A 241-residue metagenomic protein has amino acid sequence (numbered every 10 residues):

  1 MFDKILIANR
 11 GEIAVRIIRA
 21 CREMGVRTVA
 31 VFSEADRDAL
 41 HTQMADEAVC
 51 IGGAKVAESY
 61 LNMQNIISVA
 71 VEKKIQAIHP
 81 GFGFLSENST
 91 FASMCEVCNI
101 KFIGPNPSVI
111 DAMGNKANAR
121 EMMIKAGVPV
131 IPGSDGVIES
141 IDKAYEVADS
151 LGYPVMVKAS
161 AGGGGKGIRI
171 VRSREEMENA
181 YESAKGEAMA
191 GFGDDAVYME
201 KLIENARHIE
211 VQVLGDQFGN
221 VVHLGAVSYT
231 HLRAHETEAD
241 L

Functional and structural regions predicted by a protein language model:
M1-R233: N-terminal beta-alpha lobe that positions the nucleotide/phosphoryl donor in ATP/NTP-coupled carboxylate activation
H231-A234, E238-L241: Single conserved hydrophobic/aromatic residue that forms the stacking wall/gate of nucleotide- or nucleobase-binding
